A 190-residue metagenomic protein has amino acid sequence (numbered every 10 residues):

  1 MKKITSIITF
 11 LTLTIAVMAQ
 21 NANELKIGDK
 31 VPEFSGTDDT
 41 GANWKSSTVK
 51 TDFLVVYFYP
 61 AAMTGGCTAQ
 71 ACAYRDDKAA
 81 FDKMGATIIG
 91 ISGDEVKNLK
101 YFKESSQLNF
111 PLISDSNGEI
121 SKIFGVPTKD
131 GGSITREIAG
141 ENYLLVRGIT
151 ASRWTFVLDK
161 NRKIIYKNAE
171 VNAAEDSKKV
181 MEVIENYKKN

Functional and structural regions predicted by a protein language model:
M1-I4: Positively charged n-region of N-terminal signal peptides that target proteins for export
I8-A16: Bacterial N-terminal signal peptides
Q20-S47: N-terminal "domain-start" segment that seeds a small globular fold
V31-P32, F53, S152-W154: Short loop/turn microsegments at loop-to-beta-strand junctions
S46-A69, Y74: Short active-site neighborhood of thiol/selenol oxidoreductases, capturing the structured segment around
T51, E170-A174, K179: A short acidic/small-residue loop/turn micro-motif
T68-I123: Structural microenvironment flanking redox-active thiols in thiol-disulfide oxidoreductases
D115-A174: Thiol/selenol-based redox catalytic cores and closely related redox-interacting motifs
